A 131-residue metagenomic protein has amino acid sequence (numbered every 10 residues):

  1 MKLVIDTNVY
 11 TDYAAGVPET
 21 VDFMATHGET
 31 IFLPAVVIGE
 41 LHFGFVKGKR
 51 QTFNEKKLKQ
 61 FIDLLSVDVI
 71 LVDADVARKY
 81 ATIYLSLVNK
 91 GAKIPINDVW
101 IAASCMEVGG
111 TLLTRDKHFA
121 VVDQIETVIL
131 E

Functional and structural regions predicted by a protein language model:
M1, A102, M106-E131: Acidic, PIN/NYN-like endoribonuclease modules and their adjacent C-terminal/linker elements
M1-P34, F45-Q60: Short, well-structured N-terminal submotif of metal-dependent ribonuclease cores
D6-T7, L41, Y80, C105: Generic structural signal for small/hydrophobic residues in well-ordered secondary structure, especially within
Y10, I38-L41, F119: A generic structural signal for short hydrophobic patches within well-formed alpha-helices
K47-T52, L87-V88, I129-E131: Short, hinge-like loop/turn segments at secondary-structure boundaries
D68-L113: Active-site neighborhoods of divalent-metal-dependent phosphate/nucleic-acid chemistry enzymes
